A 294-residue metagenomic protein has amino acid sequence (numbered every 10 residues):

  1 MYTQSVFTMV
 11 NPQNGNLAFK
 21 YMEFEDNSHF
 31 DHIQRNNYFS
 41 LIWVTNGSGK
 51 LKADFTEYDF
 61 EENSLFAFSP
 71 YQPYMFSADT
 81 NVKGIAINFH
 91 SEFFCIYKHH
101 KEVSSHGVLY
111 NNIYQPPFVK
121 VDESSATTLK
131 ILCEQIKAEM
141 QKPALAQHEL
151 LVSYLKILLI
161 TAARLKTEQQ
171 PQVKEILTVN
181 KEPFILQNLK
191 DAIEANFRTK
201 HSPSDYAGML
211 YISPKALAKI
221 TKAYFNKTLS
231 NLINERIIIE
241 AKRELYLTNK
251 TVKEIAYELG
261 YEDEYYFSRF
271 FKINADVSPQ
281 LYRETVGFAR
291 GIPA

Functional and structural regions predicted by a protein language model:
M1-E61, G291-P293: Generic protein-terminus/edge-of-domain signal
Y2-L17, D79-A138, E168: A hydrophobic/aromatic-rich effector-binding and dimerization subdomain of bacterial HTH-type transcriptional regulators
K50-K52, F68, P73-D79: Short beta-strand His + acidic residue motifs that chelate non-heme Fe in jelly-roll/DSBH and cupin folds
F60-P73, N88-F89: Conserved metal-binding segment of the jelly-roll/cupin
N63, L217-A218, Y266-F267, F271: Short hydrophobic/aromatic patch on the recognition helix
S124-Q172: An amphipathic alpha-helical interaction segment
P143-L150, A163-D191, A195, T199-D205 (+3 more regions): Short, Lys/Arg-enriched, Trp-marked, Pro/Gly-tolerant hinge/linker segments that flank
A223-Y265, L281-A294: Terminal helix-turn-helix DNA-binding modules in bacterial transcription factors
